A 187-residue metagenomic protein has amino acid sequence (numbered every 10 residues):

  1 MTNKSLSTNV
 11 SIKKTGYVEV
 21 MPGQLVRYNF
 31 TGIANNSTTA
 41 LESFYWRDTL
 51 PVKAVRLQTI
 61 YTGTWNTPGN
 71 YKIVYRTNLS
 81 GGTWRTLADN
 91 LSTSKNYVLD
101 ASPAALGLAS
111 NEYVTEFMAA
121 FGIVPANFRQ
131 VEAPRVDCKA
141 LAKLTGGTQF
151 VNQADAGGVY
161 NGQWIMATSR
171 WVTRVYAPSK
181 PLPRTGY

Functional and structural regions predicted by a protein language model:
M1-S11, A140-Y187: Extracellular/luminal low-complexity Ser/Thr/Pro-rich, glycosylation-prone repeat/linker regions
S5-S7, M21-G23, N66, N127-V131 (+1 more regions): Surface-exposed coil/turn segments at beta-strand junctions on protein surfaces, enriched
K13-Y17: Surface-exposed, proline-enriched loop/turn segments that connect beta strands in immunoglobulin-like
V20-T49: Short beta-strand elements of extracellular/lumenal beta-sandwich folds
V26-Y28, F44, Y71, P134 (+1 more regions): Residue-level detector of short, conserved catalytic/binding motifs and their immediate flanks
F30, A88-Y160: Low-complexity, intrinsically disordered segments enriched in Ser/Thr together with acidic residues
S37-F44, F128-Q130, G147-T148, I165: Extracellular carbohydrate recognition
Y45-E116: A surface/secretory-pathway sequence property marking extracellular, secreted, or lumenal proteins enriched
